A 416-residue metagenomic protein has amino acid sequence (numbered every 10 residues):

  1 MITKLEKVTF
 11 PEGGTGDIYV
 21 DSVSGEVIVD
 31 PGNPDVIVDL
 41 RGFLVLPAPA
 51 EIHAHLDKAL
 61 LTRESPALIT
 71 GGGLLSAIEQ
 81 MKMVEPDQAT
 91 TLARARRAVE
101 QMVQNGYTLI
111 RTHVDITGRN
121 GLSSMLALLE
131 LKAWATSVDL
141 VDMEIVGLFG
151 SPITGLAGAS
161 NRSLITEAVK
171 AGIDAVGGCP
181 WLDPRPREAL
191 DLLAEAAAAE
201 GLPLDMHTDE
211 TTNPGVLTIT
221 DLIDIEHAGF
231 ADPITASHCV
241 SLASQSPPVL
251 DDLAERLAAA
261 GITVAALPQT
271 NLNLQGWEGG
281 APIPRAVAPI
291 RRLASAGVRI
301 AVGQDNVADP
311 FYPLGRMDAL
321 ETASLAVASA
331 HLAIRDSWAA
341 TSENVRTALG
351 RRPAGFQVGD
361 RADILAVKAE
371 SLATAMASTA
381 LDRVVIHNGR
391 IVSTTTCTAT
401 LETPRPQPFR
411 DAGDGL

Functional and structural regions predicted by a protein language model:
M1-E6, P31-G73, A89, R96 (+2 more regions): Replace "His-x-His-based motif
M1-S24, I28-G32, S324, W338-L416: Active-site microenvironment of metallo-dependent hydrolases
P47-A59, V114, P203-T212: Histidine-centered catalytic micro-motifs
L60-T91, T218-T235, A258-V264, P268-N271 (+1 more regions): Active-site gating loops and adjacent loop-to-helix segments of metal-dependent hydrolytic enzymes
T62-H113, R119-S137, S163-V169: Alpha-helical scaffold segments that flank or form the walls of functional sites
I78-A93, E144-A159, C179-D183: Active-site mouth loops of central-metabolism enzymes
S124-S137, L156-T235, C239-T263, G280-V302 (+1 more regions): Histidine/acidic residue-rich metal-binding segments in metalloenzymes
P203, D224-I234, T270, L274 (+1 more regions): His/Asp/Glu-enriched, well-ordered alpha-helical/loop segment that forms or immediately abuts the divalent-metal
